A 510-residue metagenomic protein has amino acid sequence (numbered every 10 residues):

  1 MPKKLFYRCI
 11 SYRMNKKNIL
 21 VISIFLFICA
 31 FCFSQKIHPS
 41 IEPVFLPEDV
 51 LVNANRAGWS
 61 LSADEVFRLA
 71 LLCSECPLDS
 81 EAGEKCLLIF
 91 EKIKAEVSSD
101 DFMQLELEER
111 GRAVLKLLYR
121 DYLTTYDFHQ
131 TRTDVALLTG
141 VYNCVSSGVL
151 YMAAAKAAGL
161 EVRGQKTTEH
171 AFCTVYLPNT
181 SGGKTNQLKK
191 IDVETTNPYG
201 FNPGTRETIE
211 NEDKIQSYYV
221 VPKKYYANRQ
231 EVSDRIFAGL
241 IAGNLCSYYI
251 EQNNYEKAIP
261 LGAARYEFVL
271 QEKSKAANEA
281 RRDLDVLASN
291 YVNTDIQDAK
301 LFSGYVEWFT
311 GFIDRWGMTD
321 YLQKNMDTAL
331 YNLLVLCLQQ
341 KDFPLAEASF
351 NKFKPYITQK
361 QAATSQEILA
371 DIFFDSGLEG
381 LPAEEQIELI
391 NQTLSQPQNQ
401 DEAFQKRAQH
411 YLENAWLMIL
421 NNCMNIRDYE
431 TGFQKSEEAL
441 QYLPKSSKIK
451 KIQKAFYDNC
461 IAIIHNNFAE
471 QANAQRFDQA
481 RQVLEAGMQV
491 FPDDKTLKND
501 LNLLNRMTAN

Functional and structural regions predicted by a protein language model:
A63-V135, T185: Secondary-structure boundary elements
S146-S217, R281: Hydrophobic/aromatic-rich core segments of domains that either
K224, V232-E251, S274-I296, L322-L336 (+3 more regions): Amphipathic alpha-helical repeat scaffolds of TPR domains
L270-Q271, G317, K324, T358 (+3 more regions): Short coil turns that delineate tetratricopeptide repeat
